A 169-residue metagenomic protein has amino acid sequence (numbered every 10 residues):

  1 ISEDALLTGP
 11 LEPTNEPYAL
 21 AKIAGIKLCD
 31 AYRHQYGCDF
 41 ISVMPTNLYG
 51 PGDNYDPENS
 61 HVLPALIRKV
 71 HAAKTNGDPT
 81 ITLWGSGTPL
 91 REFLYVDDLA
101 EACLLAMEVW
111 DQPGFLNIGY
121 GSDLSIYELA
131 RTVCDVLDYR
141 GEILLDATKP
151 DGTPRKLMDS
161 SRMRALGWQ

Functional and structural regions predicted by a protein language model:
I1-L7, S60, A65-K74: Mobile, glycine-enriched helix-loop/loop "lid" segments at the mouths of ligand-binding/catalytic clefts that gate
I1-Y49, D53-E58: Catalytic helix-loop patch of NAD(P)-dependent Rossmann-fold dehydrogenases
S2, A72-Q169: C-terminal substrate-binding subdomain of Rossmann-fold SDR/epimerase-dehydratase oxidoreductases
T14-Y18, T46-H61, G85-D97, Y120-S122: Glycine-rich "substrate-gating" loop/helix at the edge of Rossmann-like oxidoreductase active sites
I23-D30, H34, L63-R68, A100-E101 (+1 more regions): Conserved active-site helix of classical SDR/Rossmann-fold NAD(P)-dependent CH-OH oxidoreductases
A24-K27, H61, A65, T82 (+2 more regions): Active-site phosphate/pyrophosphate-handling residues
